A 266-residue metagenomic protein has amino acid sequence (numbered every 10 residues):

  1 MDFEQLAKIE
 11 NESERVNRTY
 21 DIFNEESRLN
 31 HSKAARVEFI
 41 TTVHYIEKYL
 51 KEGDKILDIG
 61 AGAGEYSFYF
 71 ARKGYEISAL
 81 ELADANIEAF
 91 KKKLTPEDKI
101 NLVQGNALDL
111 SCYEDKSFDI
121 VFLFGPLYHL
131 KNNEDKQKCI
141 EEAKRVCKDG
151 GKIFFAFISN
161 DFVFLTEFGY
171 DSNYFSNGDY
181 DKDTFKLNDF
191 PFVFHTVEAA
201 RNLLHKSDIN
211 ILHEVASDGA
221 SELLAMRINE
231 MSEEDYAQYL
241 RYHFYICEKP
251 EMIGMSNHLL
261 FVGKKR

Functional and structural regions predicted by a protein language model:
M1-E52, E65, Y69: Conserved class I S-adenosyl-L-methionine
E65-D109: Class I SAM-dependent methyltransferase SAM/SAH-binding core
S111-V121: A short acidic, Gly/Pro-enriched loop at the edge of an enzyme's catalytic core that lines a small-molecule cofactor
I120-E134: A short SAM/SAH-binding and catalytic strip from SAM-dependent methyltransferases
Q137-D149: A short glycine-rich, Lys/Arg-flanked "PGG" loop and its adjoining helix->strand segment in the class I
F154-D179: Conserved class I S-adenosyl-L-methionine
P191-D208, E214: Short alpha-helix
H213, S217-R266: A C-terminal cap/extension of S-adenosyl-L-methionine-dependent methyltransferases that defines the acceptor-substrate
